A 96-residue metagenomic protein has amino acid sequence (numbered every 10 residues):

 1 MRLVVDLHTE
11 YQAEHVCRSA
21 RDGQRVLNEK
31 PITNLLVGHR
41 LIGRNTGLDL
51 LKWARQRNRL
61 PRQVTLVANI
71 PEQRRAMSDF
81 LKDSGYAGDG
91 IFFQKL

Functional and structural regions predicted by a protein language model:
M1-L96: Catalytic phosphate/metal-binding cores of nucleic-acid and nucleotide-processing enzymes, i.e., regions that mediate
